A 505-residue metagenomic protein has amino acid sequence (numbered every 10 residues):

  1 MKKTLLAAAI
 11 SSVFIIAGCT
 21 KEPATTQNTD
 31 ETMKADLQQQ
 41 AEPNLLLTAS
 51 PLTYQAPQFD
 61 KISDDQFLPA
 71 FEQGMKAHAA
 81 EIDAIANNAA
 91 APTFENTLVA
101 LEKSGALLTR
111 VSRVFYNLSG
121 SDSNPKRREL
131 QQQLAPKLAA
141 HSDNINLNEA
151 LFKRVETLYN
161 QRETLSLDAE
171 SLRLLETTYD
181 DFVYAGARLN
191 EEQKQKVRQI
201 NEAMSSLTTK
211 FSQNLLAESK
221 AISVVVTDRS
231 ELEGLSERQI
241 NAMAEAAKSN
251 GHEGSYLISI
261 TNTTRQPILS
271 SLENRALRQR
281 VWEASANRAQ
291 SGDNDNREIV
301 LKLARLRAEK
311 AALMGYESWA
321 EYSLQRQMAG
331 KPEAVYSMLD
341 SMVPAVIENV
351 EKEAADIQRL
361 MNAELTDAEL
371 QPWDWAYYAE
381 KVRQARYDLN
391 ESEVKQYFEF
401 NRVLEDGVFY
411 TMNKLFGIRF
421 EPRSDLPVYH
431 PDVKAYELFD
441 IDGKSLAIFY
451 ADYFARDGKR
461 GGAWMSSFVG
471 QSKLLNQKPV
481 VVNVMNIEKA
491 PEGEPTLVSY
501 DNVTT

Functional and structural regions predicted by a protein language model:
M1-T4: Positively charged n-region of N-terminal signal peptides that target proteins for export
A7-S11: Sec-dependent N-terminal signal peptides
I15-G18: C-terminal motif of bacterial Sec signal peptides marking the signal peptidase cleavage site
T20-E22: Bacterial signal peptide processing site
D30-S236, N241: N-terminal helix-rich structural modules
P51-Q66, F115-L134, T157-Q199, S259-E298 (+3 more regions): Short His/Asp/Glu-rich catalytic/ion-coordination signatures at enzyme active sites or charged loops
E170, L174, S206, Q213 (+3 more regions): Active-site-proximal, well-structured secondary-structure segments within enzyme catalytic domains
E399, E488-T505: Short pre-active-site segment immediately N-terminal to the catalytic Zn-binding motif
